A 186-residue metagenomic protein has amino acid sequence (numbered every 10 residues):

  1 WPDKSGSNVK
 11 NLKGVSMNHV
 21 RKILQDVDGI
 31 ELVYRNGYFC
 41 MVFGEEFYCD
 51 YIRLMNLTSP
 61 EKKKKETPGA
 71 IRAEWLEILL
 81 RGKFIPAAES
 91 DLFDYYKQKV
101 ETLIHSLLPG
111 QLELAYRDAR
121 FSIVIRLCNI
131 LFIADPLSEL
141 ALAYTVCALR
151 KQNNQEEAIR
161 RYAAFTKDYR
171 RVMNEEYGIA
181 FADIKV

Functional and structural regions predicted by a protein language model:
W1-I130, D135, E139-L140, E157-A164 (+2 more regions): Intrinsically disordered, low-complexity protein-interaction/activation regions
E113, C147-K151: Tandem amphipathic alpha-helical repeat scaffolds
